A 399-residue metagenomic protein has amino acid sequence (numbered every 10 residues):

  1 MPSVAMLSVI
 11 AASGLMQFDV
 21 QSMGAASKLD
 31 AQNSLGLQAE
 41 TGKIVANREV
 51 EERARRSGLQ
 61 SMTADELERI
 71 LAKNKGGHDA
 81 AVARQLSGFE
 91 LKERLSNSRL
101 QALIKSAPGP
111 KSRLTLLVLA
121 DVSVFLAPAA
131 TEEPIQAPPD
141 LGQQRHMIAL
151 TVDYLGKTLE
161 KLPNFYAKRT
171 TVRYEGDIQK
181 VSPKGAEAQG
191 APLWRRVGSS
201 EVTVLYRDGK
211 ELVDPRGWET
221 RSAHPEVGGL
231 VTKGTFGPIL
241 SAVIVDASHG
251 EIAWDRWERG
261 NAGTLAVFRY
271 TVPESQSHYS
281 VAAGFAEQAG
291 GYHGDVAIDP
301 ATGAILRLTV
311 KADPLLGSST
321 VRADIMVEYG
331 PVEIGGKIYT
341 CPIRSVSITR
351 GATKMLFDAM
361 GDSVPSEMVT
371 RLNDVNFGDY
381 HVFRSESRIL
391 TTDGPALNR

Functional and structural regions predicted by a protein language model:
M1-G24: Sec-dependent N-terminal signal peptides
Q17, Q21, Q32, Q38 (+9 more regions): Residue-identity detector for glutamine
F18, L29-Q32, A46, R207 (+1 more regions): Intrinsic-disorder/low-complexity regions
F18, M23, S27-T41, A352-M368: Glycine- and small hydrophobic-rich membrane-insertion segments that are intrinsically disordered in solution
M23-I135: General marker for long, soluble alpha-helical cores
L126-Y292, P300-L306, K311-I325, G330-R399: Structured extracytoplasmic
